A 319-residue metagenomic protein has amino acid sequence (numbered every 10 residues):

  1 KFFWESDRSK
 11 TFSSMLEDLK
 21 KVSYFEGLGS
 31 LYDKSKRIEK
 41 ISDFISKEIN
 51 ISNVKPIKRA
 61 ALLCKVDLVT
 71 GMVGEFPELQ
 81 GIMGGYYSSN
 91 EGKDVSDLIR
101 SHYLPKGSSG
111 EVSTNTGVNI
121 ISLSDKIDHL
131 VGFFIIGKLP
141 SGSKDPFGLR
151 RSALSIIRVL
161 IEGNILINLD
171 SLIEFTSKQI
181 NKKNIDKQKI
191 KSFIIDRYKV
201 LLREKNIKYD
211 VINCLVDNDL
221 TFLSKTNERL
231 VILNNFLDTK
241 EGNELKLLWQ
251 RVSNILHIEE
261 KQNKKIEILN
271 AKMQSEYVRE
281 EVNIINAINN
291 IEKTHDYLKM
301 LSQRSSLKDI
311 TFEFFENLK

Functional and structural regions predicted by a protein language model:
K1-K319: Amphipathic alpha-helical "coupling" segments that flank catalytic cores
